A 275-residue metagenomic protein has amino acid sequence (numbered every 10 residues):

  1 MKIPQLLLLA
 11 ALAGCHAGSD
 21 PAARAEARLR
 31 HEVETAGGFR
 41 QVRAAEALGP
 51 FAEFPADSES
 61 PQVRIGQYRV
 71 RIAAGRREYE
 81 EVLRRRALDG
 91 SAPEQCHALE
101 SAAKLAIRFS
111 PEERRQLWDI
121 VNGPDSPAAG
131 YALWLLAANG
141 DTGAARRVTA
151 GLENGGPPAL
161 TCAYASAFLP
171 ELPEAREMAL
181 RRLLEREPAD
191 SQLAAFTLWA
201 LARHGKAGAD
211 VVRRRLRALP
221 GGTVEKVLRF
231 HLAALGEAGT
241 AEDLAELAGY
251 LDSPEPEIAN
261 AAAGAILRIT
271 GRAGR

Functional and structural regions predicted by a protein language model:
M1-L9: Sec-dependent signal peptide recognition, specifically the positively charged N-region followed immediately by
L9-A17: Hydrophobic h-region of N-terminal signal peptides that target proteins for export in Gram-negative bacteria
H16-D20, F39-E53, P61-A74, R85 (+9 more regions): Structural detector for internal amphipathic alpha-helices that build alpha-solenoid repeat scaffolds
S19-E32, F51-E59, A74-L88, I107-N122 (+5 more regions): Amphipathic alpha-helical scaffolding segments comprising HEAT/armadillo-like alpha-solenoid repeats
A36-G37, E59-Q62, G90-S91, P124-D125 (+4 more regions): Short inter-helical turns and helix N-cap capping residues of alpha-solenoid HEAT/ARM repeat scaffolds
